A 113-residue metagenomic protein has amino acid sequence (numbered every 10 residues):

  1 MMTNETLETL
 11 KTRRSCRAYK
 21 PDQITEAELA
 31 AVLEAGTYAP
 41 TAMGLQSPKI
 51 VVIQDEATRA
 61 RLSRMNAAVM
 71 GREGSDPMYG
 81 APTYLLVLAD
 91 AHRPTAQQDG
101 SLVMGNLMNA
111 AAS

Functional and structural regions predicted by a protein language model:
M1-S113: Acidic, surface-exposed loops and disordered segments
